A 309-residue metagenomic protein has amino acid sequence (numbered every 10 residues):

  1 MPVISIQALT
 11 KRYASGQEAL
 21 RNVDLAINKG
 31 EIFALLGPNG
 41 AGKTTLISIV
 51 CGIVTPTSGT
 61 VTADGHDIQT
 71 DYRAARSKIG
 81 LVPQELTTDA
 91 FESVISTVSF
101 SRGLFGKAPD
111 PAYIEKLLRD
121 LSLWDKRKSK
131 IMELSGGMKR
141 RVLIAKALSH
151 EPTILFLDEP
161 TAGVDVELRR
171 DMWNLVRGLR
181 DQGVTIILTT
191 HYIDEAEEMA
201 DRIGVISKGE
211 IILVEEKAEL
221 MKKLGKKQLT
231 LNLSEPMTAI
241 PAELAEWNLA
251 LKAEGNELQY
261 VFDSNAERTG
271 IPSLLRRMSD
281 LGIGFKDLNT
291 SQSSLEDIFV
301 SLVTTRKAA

Functional and structural regions predicted by a protein language model:
G59-T70, A74-A75: Conserved ABC transporter NBD signature motif
S99, G103-K126: Conserved ABC ATPase "signature" region
K130-L134: Conserved ABC ATPase signature
E151: Conserved catalytic motifs of ABC-family nucleotide-binding domains
L155-D158: Catalytic Walker B motif of ABC-type/P-loop ATPase nucleotide-binding domains
W173-D263: ABC transporter nucleotide-binding domain
